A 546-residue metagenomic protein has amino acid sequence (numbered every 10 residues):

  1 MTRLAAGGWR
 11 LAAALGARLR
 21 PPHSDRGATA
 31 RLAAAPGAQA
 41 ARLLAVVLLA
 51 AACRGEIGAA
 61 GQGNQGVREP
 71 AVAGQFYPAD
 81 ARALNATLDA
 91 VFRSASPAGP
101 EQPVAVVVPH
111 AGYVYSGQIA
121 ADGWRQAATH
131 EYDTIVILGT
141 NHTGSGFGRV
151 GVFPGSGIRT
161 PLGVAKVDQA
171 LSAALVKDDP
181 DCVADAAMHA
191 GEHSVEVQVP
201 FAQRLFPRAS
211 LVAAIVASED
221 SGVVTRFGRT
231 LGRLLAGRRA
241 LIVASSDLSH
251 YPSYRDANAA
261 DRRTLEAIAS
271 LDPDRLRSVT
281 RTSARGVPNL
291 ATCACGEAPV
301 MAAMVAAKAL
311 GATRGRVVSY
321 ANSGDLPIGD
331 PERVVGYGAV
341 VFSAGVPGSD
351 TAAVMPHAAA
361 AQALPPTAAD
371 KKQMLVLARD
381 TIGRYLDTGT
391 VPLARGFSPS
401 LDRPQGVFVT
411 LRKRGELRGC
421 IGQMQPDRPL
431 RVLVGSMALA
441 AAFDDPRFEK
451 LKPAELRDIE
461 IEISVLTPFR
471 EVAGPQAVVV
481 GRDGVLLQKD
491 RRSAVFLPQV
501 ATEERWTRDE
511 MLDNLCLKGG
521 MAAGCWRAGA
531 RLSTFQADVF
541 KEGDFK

Functional and structural regions predicted by a protein language model:
A5, W9-A12, R20, A28: Short polybasic linear motifs
G37-R54: Bacterial N-terminal signal peptides
R54-G58, Q62-V305, A309-L310, Y320 (+2 more regions): Active-site histidine-anchored catalytic micro-motif
F206-S210, V305-R316, P347-G348, W506-D509 (+1 more regions): Short helix-capping/linker segments at secondary-structure and domain boundaries
A312, V317-V354: Long, Lys/Arg- and hydrophobic-enriched amphipathic alpha-helices
A353-K546: Basic nucleic-acid-binding interfaces
